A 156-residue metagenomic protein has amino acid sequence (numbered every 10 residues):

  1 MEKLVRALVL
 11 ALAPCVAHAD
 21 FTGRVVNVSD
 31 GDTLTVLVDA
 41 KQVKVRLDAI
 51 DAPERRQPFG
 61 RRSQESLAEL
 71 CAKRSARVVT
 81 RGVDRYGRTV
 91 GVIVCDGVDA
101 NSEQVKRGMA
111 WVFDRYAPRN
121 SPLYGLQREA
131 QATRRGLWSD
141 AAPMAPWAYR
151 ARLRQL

Functional and structural regions predicted by a protein language model:
E2-L8, L12-L156: Small beta-barrel nucleic-acid-binding modules, primarily SNase/OB-fold domains and secondarily Tudor-like barrels
